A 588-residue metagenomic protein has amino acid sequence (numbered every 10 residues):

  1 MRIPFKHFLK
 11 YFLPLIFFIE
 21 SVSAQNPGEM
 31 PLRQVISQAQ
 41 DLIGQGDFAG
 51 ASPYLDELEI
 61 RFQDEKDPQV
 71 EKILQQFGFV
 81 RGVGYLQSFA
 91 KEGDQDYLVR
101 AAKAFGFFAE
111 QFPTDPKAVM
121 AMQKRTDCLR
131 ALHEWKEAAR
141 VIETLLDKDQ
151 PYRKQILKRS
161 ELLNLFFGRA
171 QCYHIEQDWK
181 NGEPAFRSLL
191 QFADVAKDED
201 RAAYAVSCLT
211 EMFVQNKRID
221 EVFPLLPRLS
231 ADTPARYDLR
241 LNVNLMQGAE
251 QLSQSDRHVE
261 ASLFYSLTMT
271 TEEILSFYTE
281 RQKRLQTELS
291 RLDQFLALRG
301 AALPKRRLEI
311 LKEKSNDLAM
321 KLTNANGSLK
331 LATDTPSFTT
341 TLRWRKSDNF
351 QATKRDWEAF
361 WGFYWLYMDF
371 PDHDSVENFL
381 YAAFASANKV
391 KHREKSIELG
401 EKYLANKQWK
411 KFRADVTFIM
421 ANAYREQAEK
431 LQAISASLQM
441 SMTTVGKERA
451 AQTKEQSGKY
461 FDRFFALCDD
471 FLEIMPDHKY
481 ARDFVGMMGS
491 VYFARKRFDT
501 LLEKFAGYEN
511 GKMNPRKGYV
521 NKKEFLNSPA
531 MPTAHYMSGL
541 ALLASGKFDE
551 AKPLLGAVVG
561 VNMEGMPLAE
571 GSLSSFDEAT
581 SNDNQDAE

Functional and structural regions predicted by a protein language model:
R2-F12: Bacterial N-terminal signal peptides that target proteins for export
K10-E20: Bacterial N-terminal signal peptides
A24-E588: Acidic, polar-rich low-complexity tracts and alpha-helical solenoid repeat scaffolds
